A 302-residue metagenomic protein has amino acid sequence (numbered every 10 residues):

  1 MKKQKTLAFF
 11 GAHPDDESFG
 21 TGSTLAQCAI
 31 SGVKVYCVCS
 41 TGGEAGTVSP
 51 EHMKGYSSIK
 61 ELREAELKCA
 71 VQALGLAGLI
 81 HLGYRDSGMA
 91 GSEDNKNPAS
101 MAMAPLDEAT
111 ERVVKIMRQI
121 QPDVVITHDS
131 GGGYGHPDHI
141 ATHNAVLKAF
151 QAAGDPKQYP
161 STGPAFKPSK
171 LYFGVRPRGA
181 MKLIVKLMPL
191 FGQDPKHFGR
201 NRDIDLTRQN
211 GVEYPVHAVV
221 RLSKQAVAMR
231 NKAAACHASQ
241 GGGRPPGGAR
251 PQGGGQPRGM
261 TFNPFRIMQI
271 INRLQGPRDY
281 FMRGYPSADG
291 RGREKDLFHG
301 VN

Functional and structural regions predicted by a protein language model:
M1-I120, K148, A152, Q269-I271 (+3 more regions): Active-site rim/loop-helix segments in enzyme catalytic domains that contact anionic ligands
K2-A8, N95, M103-N302: Metal-dependent de-N-acetylase/amidase catalytic core
